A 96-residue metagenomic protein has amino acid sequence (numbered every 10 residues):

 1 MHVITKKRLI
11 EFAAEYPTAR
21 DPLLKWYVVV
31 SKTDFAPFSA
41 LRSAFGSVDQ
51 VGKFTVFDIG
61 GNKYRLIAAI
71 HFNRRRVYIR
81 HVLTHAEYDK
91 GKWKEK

Functional and structural regions predicted by a protein language model:
M1-K63, H71-Y78, A86-K96: Basic, Lys/Arg-enriched alpha-helical interface segments
